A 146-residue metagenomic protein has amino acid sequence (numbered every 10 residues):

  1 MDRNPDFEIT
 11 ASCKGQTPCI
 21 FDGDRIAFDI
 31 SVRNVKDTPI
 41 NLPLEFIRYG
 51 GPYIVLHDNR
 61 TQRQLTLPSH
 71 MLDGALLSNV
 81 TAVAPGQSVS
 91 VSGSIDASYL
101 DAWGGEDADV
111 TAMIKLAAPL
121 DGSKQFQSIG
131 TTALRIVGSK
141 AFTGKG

Functional and structural regions predicted by a protein language model:
M1-D22, D37: Low-complexity, acidic Ser/Thr/Pro/Gly-rich terminal tails and inter-domain linkers that flank the onset of structured
G15-A27, N41-L44, V80-A84, W103: Short, solvent-exposed beta-strand/turn "edge" segments of beta-rich domains on protein surfaces
V32-K36: Asparagine-centered strand-capping/turn motif at beta-strand->loop junctions
N41-L44, A102-G104, A117-T131: Beta-sandwich strand segments
L42-P85: The feature marks short-to-medium sequence segments in extracytoplasmic or secretory-pathway proteins
T81-I95: Short Pro-Gly-centered flexible turn/kink motifs
Y99-V110: Short glycine/proline/serine/threonine-rich loop/turn segments at secondary-structure transition edges
G122-G146: Short beta-strand elements
